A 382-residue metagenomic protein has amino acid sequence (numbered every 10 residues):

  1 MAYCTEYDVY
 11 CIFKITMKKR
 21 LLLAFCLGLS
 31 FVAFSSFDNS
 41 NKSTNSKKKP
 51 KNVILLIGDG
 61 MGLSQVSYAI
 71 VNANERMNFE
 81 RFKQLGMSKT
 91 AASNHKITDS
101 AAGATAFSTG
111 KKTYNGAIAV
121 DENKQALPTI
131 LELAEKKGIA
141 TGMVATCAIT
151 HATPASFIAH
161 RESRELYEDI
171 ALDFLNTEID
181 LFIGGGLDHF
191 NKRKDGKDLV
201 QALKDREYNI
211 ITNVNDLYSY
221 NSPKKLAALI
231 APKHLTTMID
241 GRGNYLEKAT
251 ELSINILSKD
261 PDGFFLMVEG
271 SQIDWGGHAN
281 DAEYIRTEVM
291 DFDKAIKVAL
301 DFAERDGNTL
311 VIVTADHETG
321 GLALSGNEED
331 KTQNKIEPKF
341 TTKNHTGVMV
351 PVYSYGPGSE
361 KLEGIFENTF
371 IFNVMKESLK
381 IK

Functional and structural regions predicted by a protein language model:
M1, D8-T44: Bacterial Sec-dependent N-terminal signal peptides
N39-G185, F190-R193, L199-L217, E318-K382: N-terminal catalytic scaffold of extracellular/periplasmic and nuclease hydrolases that process anionic headgroups
L55, A228-I230, F265-E269, I312: Structural motif
L63, M290-E329: Metal-dependent active-site segment of extracytoplasmic phospho-/sulfohydrolases and closely related
G110-N115, A227-M238, D274-N280, Y353-Y355: Gly-rich Lys/Arg/Thr-decorated short loops/hinges at beta-loop-alpha junctions or inter-strand turns that position
A152-F157, H234-T237, G241, T250-I254 (+2 more regions): Active-site His/acidic residue clusters
T212, D216-I254: Surface-exposed beta-loop-beta
Y284-F302, T332-T341, T346: Gly/Ser/Thr-rich active-site loops/lids in small-molecule metabolic enzymes that frequently grip phosphoryl groups
